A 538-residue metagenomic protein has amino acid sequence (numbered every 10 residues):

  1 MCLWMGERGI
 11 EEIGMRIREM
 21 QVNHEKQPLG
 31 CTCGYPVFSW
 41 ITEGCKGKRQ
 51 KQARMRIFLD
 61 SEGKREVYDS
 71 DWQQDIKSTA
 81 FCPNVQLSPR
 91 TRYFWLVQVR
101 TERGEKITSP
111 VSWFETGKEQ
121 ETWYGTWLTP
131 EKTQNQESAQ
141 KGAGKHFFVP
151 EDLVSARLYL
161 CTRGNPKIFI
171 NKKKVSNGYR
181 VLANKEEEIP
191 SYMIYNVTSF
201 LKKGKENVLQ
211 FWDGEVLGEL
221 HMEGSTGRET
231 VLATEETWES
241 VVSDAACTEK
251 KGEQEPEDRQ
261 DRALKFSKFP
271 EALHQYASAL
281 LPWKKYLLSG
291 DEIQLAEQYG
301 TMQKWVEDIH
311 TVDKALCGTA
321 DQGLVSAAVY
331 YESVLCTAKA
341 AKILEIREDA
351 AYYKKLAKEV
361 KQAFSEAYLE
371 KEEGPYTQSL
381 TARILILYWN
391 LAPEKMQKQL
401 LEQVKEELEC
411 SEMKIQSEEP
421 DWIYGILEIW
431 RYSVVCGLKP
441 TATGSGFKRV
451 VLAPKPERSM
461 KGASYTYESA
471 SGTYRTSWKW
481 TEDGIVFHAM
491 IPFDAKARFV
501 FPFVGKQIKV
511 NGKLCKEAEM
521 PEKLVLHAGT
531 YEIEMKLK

Functional and structural regions predicted by a protein language model:
T42, K48-R92, E102-T108, W127: Recognizes extended acidic, P/S/T-rich segments that occur within or adjacent to Ig-like beta-sandwich modules
C82-V85, I170-L217, D321, V510-T530 (+1 more regions): Beta-strand-rich ligand-recognition modules
G117-Q136, Q210-F266: An acidic-aromatic loop/edge-strand motif
P150, V154-K172, E206-D213, R498-V500: Aromatic-lined ligand-binding clefts that engage carbohydrates, nucleic acids, or primary amines
G164, E257, K265-F266, Y276 (+4 more regions): Active-site acid/base region of carbohydrate-active enzymes
F169-L182, E186-S191, A246, Q254-D313 (+1 more regions): Substrate-binding groove/exosite segments of carbohydrate-active enzymes
S278-A279, K285, T319-A320, L344 (+3 more regions): C-terminal capping/lid segments that line or modulate ligand- or cofactor-binding pockets
P420-K538: Non-catalytic C-terminal accessory modules of carbohydrate-active enzymes
